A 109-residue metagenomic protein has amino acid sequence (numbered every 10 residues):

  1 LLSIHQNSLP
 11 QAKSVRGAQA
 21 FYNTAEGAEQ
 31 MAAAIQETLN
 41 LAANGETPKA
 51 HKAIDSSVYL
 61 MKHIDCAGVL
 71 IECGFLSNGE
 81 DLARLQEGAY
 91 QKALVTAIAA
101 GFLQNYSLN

Functional and structural regions predicted by a protein language model:
L1-N109: Active-site-proximal helix/loop segments of hydrolytic enzymes
